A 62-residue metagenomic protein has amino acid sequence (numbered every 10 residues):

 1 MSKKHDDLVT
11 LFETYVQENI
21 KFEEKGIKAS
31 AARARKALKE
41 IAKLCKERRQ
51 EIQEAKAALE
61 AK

Functional and structural regions predicted by a protein language model:
M1-F22: N-terminal acidic leader/helix
V9, Q50-Q53: A charge-rich, low-complexity, intrinsically flexible signal that marks solvent-exposed coils, linkers, repeats
F12, L38, C45: Short amphipathic alpha-helical/adjacent loop interface patches that line ligand and macromolecule-binding sites
Y15, N19-G26, I52-A55, L59: Secondary-structure edge/capping motif, primarily at the C-terminal ends of alpha-helices and the immediately following
K28-K39: Short, charged, amphipathic alpha-helical segments
I41-E51: Amphipathic alpha-helical coiled-coil segments
